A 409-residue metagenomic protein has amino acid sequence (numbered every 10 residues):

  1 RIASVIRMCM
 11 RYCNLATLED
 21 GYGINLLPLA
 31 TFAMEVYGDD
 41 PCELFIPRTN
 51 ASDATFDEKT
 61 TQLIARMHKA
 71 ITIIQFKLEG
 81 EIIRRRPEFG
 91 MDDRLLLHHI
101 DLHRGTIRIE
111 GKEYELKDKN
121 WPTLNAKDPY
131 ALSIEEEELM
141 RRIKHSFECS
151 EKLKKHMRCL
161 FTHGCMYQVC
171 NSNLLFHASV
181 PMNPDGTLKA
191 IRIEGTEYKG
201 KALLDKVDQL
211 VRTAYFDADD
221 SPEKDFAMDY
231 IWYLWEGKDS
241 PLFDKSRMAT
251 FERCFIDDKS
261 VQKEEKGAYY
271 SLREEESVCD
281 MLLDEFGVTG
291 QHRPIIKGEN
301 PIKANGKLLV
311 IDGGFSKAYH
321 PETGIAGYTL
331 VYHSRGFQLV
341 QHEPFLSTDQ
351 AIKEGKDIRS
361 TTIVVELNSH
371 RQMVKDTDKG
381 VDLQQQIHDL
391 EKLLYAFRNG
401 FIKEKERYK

Functional and structural regions predicted by a protein language model:
R1-K409: Feature recognizes metal-dependent phosphohydrolase scaffolds
